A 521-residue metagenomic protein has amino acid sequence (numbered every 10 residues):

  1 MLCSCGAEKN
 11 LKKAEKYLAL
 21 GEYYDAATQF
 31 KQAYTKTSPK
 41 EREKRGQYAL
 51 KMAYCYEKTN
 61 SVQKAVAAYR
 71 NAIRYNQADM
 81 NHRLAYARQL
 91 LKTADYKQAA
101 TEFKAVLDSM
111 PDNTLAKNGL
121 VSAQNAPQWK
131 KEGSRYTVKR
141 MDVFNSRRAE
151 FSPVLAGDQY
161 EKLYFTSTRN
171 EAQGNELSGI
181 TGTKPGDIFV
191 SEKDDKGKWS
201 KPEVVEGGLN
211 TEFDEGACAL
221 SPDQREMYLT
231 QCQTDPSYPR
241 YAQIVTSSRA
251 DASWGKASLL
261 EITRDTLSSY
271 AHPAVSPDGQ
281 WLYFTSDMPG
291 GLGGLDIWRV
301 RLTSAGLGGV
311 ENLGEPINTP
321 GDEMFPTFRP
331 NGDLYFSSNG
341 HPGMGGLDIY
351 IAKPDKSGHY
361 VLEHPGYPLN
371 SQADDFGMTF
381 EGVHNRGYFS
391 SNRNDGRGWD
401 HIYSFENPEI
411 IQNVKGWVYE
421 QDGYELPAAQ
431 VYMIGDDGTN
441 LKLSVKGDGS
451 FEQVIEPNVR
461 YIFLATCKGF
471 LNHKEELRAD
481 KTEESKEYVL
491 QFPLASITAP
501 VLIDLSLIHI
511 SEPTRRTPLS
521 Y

Functional and structural regions predicted by a protein language model:
L20, A85, K92-K97, D108-W417 (+5 more regions): Short, conserved micro-motifs composed of acidic
A33, N71-A72, A105-V106: Canonical positions in the second alpha-helix
D436-S450: Short, acidic Ser/Thr/Gly-rich low-complexity loop/linker segments typical of extracellular and cell-surface proteins
L505-Y521: Residue-level detector of conserved catalytic or cofactor/ligand-binding positions in enzyme active sites
